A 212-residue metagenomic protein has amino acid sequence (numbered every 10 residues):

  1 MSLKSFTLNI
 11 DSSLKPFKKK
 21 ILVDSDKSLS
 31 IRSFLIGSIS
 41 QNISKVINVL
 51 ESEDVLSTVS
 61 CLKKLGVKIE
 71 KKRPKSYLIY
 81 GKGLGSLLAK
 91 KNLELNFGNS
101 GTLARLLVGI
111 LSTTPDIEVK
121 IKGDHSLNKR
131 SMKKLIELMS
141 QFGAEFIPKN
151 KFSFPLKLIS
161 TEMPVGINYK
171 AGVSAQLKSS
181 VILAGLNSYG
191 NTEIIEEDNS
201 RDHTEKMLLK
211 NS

Functional and structural regions predicted by a protein language model:
M1-S212: Structural preference for solvent-exposed beta-strand-turn elements and adjacent flexible terminal/loop segments within
